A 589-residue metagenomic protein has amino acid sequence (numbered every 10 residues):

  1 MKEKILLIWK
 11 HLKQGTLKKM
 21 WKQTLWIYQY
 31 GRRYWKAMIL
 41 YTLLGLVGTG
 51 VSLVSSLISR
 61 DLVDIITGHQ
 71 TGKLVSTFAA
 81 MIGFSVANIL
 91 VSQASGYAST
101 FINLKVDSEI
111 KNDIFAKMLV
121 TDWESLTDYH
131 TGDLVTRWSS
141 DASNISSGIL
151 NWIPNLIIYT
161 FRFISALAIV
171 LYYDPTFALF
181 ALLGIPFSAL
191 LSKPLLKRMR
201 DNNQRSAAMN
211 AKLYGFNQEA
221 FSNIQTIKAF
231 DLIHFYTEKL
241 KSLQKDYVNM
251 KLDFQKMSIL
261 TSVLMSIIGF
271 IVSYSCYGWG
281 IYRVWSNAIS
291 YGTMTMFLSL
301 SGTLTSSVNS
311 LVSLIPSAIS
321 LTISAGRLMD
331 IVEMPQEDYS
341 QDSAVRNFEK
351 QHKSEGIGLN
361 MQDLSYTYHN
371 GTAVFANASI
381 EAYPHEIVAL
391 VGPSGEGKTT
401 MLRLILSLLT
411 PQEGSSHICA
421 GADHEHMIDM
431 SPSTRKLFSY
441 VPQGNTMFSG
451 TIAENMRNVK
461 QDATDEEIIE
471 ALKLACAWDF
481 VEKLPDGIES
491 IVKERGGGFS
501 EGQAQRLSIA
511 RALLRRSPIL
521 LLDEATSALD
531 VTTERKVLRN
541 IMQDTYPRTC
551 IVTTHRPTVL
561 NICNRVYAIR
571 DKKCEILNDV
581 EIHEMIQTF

Functional and structural regions predicted by a protein language model:
M1-V51, T67-T77, S95-S99, N103 (+7 more regions): Membrane-integrated ABC transporters
G31, S99-N103, L119-I164: Juxtamembrane loop-to-helix connectors within ABC transporter transmembrane domains
K36, W123-E124, S140-I149, I153 (+6 more regions): An intracellular "coupling" helix at the cytosolic face of ABC transporter transmembrane type-1 domains
M38-A94, A98, Y172-T176, N287-Y291 (+1 more regions): Transmembrane helix-loop-helix hairpins at lipid-water interfaces of multipass membrane proteins, especially the type-1
V51-R60, I153-L196, N249-L298: A hydrophobic transmembrane-helix motif
L232, K256, L304-M334: Cytosolic ends of transmembrane helices, especially the final helix of ABC transmembrane type-1 domains
T400, S439, G444, N455 (+2 more regions): ABC-family ATPase nucleotide-binding domain "signature/switch" substructure
R403-K473, K536, N540-P547: Conserved post-Walker A segment of ABC ATPase nucleotide-binding domains
